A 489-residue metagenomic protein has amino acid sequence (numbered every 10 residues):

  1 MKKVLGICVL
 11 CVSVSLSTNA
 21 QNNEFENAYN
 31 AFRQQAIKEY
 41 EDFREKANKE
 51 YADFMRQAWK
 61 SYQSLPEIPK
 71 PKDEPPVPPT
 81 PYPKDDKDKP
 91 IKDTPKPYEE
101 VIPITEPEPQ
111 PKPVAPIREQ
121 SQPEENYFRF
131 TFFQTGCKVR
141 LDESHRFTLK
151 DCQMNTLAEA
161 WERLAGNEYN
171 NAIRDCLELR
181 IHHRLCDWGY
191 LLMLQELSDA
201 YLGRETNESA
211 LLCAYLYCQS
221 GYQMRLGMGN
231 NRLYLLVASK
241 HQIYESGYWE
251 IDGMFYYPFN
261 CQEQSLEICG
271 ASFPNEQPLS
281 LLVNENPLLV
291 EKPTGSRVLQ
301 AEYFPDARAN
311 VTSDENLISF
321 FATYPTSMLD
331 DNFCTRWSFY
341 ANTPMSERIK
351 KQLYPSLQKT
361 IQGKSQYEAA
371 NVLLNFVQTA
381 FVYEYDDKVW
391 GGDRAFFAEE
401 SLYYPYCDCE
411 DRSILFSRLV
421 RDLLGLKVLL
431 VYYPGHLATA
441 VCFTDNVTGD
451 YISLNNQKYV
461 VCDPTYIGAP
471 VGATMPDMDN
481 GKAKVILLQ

Functional and structural regions predicted by a protein language model:
V4-V14: Sec-dependent N-terminal signal peptides
A20-N23: Boundary of Sec targeting at the N-terminus
N30-R33, I37, E41-S220: Long, contiguous, compositionally biased segments that the model treats as domain-scale units
A36, Y40, R44-A47, Y51 (+11 more regions): Sec/Tat-exported extracytoplasmic proteins
E143-H145, K150-M193, S338-Y404, T465: Secondary-structure boundary elements
E196-S198, E208, L212-A214, C218-Q358: Extended, non-transmembrane interaction/recognition domains
A200-C213, Y222, E384-A438, C442-T444: Active-site neighborhood of thiol-dependent amide/isopeptide-bond enzymes
M224-G253, I361-K364, D411-Q489: Hydrophobic/aromatic-rich core segments of domains that either
